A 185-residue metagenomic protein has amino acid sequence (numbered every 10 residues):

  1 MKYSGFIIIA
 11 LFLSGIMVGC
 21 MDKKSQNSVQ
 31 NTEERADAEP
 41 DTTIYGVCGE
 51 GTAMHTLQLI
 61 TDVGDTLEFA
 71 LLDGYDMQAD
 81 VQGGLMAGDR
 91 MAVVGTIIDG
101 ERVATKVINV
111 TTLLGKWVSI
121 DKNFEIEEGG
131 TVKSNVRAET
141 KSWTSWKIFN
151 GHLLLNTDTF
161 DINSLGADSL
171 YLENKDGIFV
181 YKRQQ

Functional and structural regions predicted by a protein language model:
M1-F6, D22: Positively charged n-region of N-terminal signal peptides that target proteins for export
F6-S14: Sec-dependent N-terminal signal peptides
G15-G19: C-terminal motif of bacterial Sec signal peptides marking the signal peptidase cleavage site
M21-Q185: Lipid interaction determinants
